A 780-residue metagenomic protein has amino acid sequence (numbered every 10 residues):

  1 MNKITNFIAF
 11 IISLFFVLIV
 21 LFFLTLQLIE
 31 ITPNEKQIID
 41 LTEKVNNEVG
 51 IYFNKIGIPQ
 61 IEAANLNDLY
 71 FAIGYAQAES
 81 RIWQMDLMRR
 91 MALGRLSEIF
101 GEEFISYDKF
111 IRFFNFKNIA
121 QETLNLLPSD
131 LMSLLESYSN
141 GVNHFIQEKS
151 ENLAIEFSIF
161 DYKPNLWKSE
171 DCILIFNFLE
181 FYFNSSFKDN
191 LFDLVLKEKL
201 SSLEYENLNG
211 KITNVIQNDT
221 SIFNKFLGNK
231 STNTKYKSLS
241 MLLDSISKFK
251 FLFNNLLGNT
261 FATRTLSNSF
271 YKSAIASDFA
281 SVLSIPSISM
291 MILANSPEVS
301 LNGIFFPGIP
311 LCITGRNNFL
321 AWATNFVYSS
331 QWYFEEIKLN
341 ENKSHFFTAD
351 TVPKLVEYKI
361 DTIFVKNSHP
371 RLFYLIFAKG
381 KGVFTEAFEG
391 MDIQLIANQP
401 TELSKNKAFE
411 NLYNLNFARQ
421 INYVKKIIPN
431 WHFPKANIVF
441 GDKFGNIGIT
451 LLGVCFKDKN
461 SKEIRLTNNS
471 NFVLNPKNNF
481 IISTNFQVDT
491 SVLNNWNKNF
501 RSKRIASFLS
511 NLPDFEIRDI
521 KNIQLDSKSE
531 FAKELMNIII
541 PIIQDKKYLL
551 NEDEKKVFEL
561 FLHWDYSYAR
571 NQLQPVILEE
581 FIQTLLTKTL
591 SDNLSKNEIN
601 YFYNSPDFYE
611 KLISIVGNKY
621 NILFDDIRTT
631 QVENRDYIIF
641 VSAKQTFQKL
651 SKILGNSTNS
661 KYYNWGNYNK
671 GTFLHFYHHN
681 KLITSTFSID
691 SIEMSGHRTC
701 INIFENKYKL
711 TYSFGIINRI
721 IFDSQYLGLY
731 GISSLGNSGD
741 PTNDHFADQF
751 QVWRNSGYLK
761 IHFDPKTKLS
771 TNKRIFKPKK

Functional and structural regions predicted by a protein language model:
A9-L24: Hydrophobic membrane-insertion alpha-helices, especially the h-region of bacterial N-terminal signal peptides
F23-S273, F279-P286, S296-E298, K588 (+1 more regions): Substrate-recognition/specificity elements adjacent to catalytic centers across diverse enzyme folds
K117, S139, E402-G445, V492-P541: Proteins synthesized as precursors that undergo proteolytic processing into mature forms
S296, L301-P310, G315-N318, T324-L466 (+1 more regions): Glycine- and hydrophobic-rich flexible loops that cap the catalytic core of alpha/beta enzyme folds
T385, F433-L512, I582, L586-T587: Hydrophobic alpha-helical segments
N495-S502, A506-L550, D636-K780: Terminal end segments
L578-K661: Charged, long alpha-helical assembly modules
